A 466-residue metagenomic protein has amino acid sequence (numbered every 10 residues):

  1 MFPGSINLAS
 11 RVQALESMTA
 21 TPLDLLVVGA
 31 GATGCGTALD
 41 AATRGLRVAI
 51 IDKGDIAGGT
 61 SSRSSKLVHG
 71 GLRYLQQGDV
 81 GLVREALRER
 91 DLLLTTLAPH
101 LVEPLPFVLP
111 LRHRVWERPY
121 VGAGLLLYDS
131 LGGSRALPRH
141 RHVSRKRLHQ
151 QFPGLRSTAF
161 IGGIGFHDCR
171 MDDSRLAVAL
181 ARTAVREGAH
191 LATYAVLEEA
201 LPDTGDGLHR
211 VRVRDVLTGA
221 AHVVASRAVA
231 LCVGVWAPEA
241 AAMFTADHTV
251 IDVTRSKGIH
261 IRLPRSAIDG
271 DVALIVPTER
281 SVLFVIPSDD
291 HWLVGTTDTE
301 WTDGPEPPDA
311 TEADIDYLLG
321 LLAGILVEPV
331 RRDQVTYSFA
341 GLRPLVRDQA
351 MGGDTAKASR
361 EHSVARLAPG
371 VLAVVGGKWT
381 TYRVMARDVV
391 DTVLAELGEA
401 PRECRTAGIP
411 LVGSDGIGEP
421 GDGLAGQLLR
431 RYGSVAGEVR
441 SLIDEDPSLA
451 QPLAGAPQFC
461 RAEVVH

Functional and structural regions predicted by a protein language model:
M1-L25, D40-R44: Extreme N-terminal leader/targeting segments of oxidoreductases
T19-T33, A49: Beta1/beta-strand and adjacent pyrophosphate-binding region of the FAD-binding site in flavoprotein oxidoreductases
T21-L23, L217-A228: Core beta-strand elements of the Rossmann-like FAD/NAD(P) dinucleotide-binding domain in flavoenzyme oxidoreductases
P22, G54, H100, H113-G124 (+10 more regions): C-terminal accessory subdomains/tails of enzymes that are appended
V27-V28, V223-G234, L322: Short hydrophobic core segments
A42-R63: Glycine-rich FAD pyrophosphate-binding loop
K66-Q151, G421: Dinucleotide-binding Rossmann-like beta1-alpha1 core, especially the glycine-rich loop that anchors the ADP
T193-H209: A conserved short coil-to-beta-strand element within the FAD-binding core of flavoproteins
